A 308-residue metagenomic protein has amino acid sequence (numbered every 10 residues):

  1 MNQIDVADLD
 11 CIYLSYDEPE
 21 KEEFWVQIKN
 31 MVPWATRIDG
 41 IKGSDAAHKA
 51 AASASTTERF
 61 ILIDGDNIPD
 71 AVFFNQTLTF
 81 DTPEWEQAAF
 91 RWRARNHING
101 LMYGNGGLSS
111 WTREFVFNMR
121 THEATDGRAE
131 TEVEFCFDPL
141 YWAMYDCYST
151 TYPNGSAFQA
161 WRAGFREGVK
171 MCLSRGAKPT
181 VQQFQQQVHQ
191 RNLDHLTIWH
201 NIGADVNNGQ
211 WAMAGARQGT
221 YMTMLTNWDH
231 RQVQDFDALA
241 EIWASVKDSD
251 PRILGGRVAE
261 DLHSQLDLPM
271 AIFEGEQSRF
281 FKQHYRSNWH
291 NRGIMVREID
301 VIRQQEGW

Functional and structural regions predicted by a protein language model:
M1-S53: N-terminal anchoring/stem segment of glycosyltransferases
V6-D8, T57, E86-Q87: A general structural motif
P19-E20, P69, I98, F117: Flexible, glycine-rich phosphate/dinucleotide-binding loops and adjacent beta-alpha linkers at cofactor/substrate
K49, T57, A71-T82: Short alpha-helix within the catalytic core of nucleotide-sugar-dependent glycosyltransferases
A52-T56, N105: Short, surface-exposed amphipathic charged segments that create phosphate/polyanion-binding patches used for binding
F60: Short aromatic/hydrophobic "clamp" motif used to bind/position activated sugar donors
D64-I68: The conserved acidic donor/metal-binding loop of glycosyltransferases
L78-W308: Catalytic-site signature of metal-activated, phosphate-bearing donor transferases, centered on the GT-A/GT-A-like
